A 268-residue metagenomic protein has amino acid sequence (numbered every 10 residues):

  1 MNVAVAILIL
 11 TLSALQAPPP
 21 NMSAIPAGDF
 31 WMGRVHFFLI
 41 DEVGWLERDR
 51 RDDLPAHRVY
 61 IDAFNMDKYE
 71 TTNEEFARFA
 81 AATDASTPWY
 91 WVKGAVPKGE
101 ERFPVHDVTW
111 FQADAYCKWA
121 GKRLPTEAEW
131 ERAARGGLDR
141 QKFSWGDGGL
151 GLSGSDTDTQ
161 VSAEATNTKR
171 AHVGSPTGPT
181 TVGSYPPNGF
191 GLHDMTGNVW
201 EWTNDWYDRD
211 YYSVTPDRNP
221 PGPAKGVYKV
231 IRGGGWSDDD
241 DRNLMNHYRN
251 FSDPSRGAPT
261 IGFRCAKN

Functional and structural regions predicted by a protein language model:
M1-A85, W110-F111, G137-D139, G148 (+2 more regions): Short, compositionally biased
A24-I25, W31, H36-D41, W45-R48 (+2 more regions): Functional-site microenvironments in short loops/helix caps that host divalent-cation chemistry
